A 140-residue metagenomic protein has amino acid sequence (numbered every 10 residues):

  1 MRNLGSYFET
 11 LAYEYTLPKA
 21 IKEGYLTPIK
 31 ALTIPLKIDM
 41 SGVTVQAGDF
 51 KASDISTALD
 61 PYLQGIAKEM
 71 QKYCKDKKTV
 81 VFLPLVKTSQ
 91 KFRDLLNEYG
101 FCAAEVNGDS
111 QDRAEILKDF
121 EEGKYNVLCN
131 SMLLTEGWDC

Functional and structural regions predicted by a protein language model:
M1, K19-K22, P35-M40, V86-K87 (+2 more regions): Conserved nucleotide-binding/hydrolysis micro-motifs of P-loop NTPases
M1-L32: Post-DEXD/H (motif II) to motif III coupling segment of the RecA-like Helicase ATP-binding lobe
L26, K75-D76, K124-Y125: Short, high-confidence coil segments that cap the C-terminus of an alpha-helix and link into the following beta-strand
I34-K51, L96: Short, basic/glycine-rich phosphate-binding loops at helix/coil junctions that contact nucleotide phosphates
T44-P61, A104: Glycine-rich phosphate-binding "P-loop"
S53-Y99: Conserved strand-helix element at the start of the C-terminal RecA-like helicase core
V80, S89-W138: Conserved helicase ATPase core of P-loop NTP-dependent helicases/translocases
